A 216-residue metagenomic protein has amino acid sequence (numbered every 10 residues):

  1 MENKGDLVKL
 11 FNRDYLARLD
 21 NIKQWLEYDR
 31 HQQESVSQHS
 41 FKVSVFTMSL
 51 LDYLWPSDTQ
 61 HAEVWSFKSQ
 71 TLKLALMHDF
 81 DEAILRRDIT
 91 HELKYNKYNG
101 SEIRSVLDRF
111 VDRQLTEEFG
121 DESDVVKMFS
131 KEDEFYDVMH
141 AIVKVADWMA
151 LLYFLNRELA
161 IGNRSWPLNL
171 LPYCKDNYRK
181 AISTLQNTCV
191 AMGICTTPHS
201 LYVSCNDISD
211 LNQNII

Functional and structural regions predicted by a protein language model:
M1-I216: Alpha-helical, largely C-terminal catalytic domains that coordinate divalent metal ions via clustered Asp/Glu/His
